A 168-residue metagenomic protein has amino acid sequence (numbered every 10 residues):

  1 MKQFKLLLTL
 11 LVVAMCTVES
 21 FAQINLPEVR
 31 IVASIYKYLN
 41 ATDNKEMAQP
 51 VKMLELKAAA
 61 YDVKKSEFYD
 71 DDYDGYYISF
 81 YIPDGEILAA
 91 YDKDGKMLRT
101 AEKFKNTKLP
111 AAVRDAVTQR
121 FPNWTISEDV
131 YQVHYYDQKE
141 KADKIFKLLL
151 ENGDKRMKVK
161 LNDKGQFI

Functional and structural regions predicted by a protein language model:
M1-P27: Bacterial Sec-dependent N-terminal signal peptides
V18-F68: Sec-dependent signal peptide cleavage junction
N40, E102-K103, K108, E151 (+1 more regions): Hydrophobic transmembrane alpha-helix bundles
P50-A89, Y135-K160: Exposed beta-strand-loop-beta-strand "reactive/processing" segments of non-cytosolic proteins
L88-R99, R156-I168: A short, surface-exposed beta-strand/turn
A89-E128: Long, charged/polar, surface-exposed segments that mediate recognition or autoinhibition
V130-V133: Extended, compositionally simple fibrous regions characteristic of intermediate-filament-like scaffolds
